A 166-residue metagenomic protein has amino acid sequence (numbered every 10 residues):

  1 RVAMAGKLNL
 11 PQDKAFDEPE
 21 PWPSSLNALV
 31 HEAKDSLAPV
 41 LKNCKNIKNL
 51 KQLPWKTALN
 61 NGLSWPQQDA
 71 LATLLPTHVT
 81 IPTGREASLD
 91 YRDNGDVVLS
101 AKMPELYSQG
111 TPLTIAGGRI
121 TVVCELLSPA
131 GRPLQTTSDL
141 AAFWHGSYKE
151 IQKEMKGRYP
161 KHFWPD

Functional and structural regions predicted by a protein language model:
R1-H78, G117-D166: Acidic, serine/threonine- and proline-rich low-complexity intrinsically disordered segments
L71-A101: Amphipathic alpha-helical packing elements
Y91-R92, T111-P112, P133-D139: Short conserved micro-motifs at the rims of enzyme active sites and ligand-binding pockets
R92-V122, L126: Short, surface-exposed, low-complexity cationic segments
